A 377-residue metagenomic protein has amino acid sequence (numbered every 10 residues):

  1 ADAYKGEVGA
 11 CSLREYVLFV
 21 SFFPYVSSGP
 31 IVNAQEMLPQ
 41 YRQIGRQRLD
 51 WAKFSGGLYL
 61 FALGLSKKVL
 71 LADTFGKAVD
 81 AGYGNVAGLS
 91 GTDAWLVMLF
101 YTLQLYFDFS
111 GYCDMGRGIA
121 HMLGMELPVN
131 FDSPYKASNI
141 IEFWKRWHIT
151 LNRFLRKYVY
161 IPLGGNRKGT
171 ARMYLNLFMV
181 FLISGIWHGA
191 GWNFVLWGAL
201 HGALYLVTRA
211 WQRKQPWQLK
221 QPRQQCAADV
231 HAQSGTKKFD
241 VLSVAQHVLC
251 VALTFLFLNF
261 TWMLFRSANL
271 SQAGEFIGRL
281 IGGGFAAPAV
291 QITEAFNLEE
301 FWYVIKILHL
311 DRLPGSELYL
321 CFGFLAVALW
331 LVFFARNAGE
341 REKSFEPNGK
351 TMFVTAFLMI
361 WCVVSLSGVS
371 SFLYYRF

Functional and structural regions predicted by a protein language model:
A1-W330, E340-R376: Membrane-embedded transmembrane alpha-helical bundles that form the catalytic cores of multi-pass lipid-modifying
